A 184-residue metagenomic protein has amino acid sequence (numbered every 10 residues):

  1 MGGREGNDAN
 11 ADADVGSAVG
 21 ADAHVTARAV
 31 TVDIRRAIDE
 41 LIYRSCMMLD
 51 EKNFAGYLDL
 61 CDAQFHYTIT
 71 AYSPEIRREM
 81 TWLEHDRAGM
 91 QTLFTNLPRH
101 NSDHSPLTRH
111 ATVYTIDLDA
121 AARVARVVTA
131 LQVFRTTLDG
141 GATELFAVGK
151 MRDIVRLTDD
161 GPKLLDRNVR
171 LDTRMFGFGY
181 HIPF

Functional and structural regions predicted by a protein language model:
G2-D8, D14-A63: Short, low-complexity N-terminal intrinsically disordered segments enriched in polar/charged residues
G2-D8, T108-H110, T115-F184: A beta-strand edge to alpha-helix "cap/lid" segment located at domain peripheries
D33, R78, T143: Conserved aromatic-histidine-acidic binding/catalytic patches
R36-E40, T81, A88, F146: A generic "alpha-helical surface" signal
R44-M47, P98-S105, D139-A142: Short helix-to-loop capping/linker segments positioned immediately adjacent to catalytic or ligand/cofactor-binding
S45, Y57, M90, V127 (+1 more regions): Hydrophobic pocket/interface hotspot
L58, A63-F65, T81, R174 (+1 more regions): Flexible, active-site-adjacent loop/turn segments at secondary-structure boundaries
D62-A130: A solvent-exposed, acidic/Ser-Thr-rich amphipathic alpha-helical stretch
